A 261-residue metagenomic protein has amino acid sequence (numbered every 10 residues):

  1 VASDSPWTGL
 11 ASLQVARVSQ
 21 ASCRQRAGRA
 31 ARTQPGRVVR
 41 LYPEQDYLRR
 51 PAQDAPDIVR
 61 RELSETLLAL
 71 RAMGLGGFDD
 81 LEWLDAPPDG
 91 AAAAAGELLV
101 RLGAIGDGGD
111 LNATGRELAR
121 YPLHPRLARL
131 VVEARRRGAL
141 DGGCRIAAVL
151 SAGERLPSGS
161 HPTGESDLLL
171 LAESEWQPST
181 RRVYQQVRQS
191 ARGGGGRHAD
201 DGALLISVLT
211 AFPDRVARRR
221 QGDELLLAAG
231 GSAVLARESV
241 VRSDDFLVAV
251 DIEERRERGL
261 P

Functional and structural regions predicted by a protein language model:
V1, E44-P261: Second RecA-like catalytic domain
A2-R50, S64-L68: Conserved segment of the helicase C-terminal RecA-like domain
